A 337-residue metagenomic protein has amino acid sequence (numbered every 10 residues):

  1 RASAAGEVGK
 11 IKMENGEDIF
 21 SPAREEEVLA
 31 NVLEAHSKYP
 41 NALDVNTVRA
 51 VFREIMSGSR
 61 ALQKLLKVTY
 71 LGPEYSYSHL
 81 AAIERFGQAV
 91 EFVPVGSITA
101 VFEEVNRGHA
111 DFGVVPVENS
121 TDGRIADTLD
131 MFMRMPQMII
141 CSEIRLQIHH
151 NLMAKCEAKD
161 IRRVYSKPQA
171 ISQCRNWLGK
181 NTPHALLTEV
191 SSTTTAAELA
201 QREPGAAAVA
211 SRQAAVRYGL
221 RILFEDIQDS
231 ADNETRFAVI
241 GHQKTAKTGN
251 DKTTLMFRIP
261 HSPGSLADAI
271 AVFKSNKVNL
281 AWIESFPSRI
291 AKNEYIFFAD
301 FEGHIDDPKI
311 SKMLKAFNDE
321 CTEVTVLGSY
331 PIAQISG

Functional and structural regions predicted by a protein language model:
R1-G337: Domain-level signature for soluble enzymes in the chorismate/prephenate branch of the shikimate pathway
